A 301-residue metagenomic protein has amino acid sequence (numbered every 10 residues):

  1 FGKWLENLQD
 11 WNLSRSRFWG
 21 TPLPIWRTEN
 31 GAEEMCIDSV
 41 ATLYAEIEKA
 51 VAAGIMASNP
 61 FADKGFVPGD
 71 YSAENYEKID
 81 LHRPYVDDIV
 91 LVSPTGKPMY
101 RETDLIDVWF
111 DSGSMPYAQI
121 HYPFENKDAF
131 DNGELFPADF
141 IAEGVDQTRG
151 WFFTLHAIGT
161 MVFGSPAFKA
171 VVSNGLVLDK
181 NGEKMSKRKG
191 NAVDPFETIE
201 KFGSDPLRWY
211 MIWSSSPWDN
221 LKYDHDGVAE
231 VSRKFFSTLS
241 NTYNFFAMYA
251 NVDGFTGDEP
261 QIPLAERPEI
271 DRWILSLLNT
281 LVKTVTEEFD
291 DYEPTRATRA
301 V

Functional and structural regions predicted by a protein language model:
F1-V252, I274-V301: Structured secondary-structure scaffolds
M248-I262: Intrinsic disorder at enzyme termini
Q261, A265, E269-R272, S276-T280: N-terminal accessory segments
